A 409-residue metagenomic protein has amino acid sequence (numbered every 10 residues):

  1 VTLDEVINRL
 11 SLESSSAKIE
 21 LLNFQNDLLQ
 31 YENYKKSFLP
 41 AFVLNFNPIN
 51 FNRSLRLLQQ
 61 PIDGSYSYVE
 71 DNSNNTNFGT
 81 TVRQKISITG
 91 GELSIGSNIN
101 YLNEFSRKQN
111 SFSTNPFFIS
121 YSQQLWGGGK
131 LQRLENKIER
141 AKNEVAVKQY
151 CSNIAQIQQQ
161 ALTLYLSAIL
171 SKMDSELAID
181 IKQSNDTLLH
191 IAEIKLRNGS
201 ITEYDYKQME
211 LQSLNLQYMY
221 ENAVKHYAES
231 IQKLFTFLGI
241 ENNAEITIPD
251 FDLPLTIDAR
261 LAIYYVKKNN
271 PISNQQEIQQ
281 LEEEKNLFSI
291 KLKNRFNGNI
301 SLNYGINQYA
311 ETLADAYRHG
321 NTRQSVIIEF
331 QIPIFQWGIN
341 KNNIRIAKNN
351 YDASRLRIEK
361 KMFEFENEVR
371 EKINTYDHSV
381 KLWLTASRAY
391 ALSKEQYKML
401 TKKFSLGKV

Functional and structural regions predicted by a protein language model:
V1-N75, W126, L131-L134, R140 (+7 more regions): Bacterial Sec-pathway N-terminal export signals of envelope proteins
N8-K18, Q25-F42, G79-Q109, I119-K137 (+5 more regions): A glycine-/polar-enriched beta->alpha junction
S15, S200-I201, P271, K408-V409: Residue-level recognition of short, well-ordered coil/turn positions that link secondary-structure elements
I19-Y34, N153, I157-A178, L189 (+6 more regions): Amphipathic alpha-helical coiled-coil segments
L39-P40, L44, P48, K293-N307 (+8 more regions): Exposed, low-structure sequence patches enriched in small/polar residues
F46-Y121, I248-T256, S301-I332: Small/polar, glycine/serine/threonine/aspartate-rich low-complexity segments that form flexible
K137-Y265, T375, S379: Periplasmic alpha-helical coiled-coil/stalk elements that build and connect Gram-negative outer-membrane
